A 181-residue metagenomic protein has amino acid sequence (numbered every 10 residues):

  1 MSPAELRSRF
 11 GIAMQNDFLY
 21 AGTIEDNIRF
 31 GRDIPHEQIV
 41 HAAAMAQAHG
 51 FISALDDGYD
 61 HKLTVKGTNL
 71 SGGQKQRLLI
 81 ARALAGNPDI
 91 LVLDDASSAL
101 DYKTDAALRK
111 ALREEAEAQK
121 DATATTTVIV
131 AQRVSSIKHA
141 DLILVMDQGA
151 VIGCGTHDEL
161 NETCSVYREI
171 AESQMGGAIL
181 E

Functional and structural regions predicted by a protein language model:
A4, F10-Q15, V128: ABC nucleotide-binding domain signature
R7, E25-V65, R109-E117, A124 (+2 more regions): ABC ATPase nucleotide-binding domain helical subdomain, centered on the C-loop/LSGGQ "ABC signature"
N16-P35, L70, I137: Conserved catalytic motifs of ABC-family nucleotide-binding domains
M45, S53-G58, K103, A118-A124 (+1 more regions): C-terminal portion of ABC ATPase nucleotide-binding domains
I80, V130: Hydrophobic anchor residue at the start of the ABC signature
A85-D89: A short, proline-enriched helix->beta-strand linker immediately N-terminal to the Walker B motif in ABC-type P-loop
L91-D94: Catalytic Walker B motif of ABC-type/P-loop ATPase nucleotide-binding domains
